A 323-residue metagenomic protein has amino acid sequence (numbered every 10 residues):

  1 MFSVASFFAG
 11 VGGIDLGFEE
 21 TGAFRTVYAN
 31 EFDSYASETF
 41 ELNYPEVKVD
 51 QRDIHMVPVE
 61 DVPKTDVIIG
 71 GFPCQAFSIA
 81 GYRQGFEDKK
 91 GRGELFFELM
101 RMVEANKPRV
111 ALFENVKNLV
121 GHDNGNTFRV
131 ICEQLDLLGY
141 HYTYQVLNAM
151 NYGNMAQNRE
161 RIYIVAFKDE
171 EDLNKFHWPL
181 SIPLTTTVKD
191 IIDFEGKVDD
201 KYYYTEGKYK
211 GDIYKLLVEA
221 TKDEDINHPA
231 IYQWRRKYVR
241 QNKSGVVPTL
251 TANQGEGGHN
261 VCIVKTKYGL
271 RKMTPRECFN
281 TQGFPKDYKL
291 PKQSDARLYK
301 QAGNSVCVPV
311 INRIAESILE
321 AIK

Functional and structural regions predicted by a protein language model:
M1-V4: Extreme N-terminal starter segment of soluble prokaryotic enzymes
F7-V11: Class I SAM-dependent methyltransferase "Motif I" SAM/SAH-binding loop
G17-R25, N43: A short, Lys/Arg-enriched amphipathic alpha-helix followed by its capping loop at the start of a domain
N30: The conserved SAM/SAH-binding core of class I Rossmann-like methyltransferase domains, concentrating on the hydrophobic
D33: Conserved SAM/SAH-binding beta-strand->alpha-helix loop
E38-V59: S-adenosyl-L-methionine
V57-T65, Q75-T249: Class I S-adenosyl-L-methionine
K208-K323: C-terminal target-recognition/interaction regions appended to catalytic cores
